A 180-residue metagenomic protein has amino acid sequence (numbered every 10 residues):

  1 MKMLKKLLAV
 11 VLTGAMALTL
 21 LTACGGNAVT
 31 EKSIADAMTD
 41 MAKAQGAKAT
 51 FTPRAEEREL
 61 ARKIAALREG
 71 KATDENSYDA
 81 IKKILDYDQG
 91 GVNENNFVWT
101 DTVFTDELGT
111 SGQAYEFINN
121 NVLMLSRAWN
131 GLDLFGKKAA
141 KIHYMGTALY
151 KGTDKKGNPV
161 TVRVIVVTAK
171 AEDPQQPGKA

Functional and structural regions predicted by a protein language model:
M1-V11: Bacterial Sec-dependent N-terminal signal peptides
K2, G25, V103-F104: N-terminal low-complexity, intrinsically disordered segments
T13, N27-S33, R54, T73-S77 (+5 more regions): Serine/threonine-rich low-complexity intrinsically disordered regions
M16: Ligand/cofactor pocket segment of small-molecule handling proteins
T19-A23: C-terminal motif of bacterial Sec signal peptides marking the signal peptidase cleavage site
G26-G91: Short, well-ordered surface patches within globular domains
Q89-K179: A well-ordered secondary-structure block
